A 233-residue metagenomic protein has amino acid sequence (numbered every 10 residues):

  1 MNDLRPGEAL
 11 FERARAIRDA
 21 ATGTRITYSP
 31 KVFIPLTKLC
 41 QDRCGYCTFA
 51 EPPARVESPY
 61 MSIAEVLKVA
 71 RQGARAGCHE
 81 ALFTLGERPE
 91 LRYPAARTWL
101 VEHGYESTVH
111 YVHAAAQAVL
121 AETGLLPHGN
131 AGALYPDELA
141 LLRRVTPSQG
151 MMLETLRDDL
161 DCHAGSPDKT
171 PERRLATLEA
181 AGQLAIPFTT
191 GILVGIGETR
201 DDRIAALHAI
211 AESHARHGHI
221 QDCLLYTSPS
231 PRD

Functional and structural regions predicted by a protein language model:
M1, K31, L193-G195, S228: Short linear capping/connector segments at secondary-structure termini
N2-Y60, A64-E65, R75-E80: N-terminal [4Fe-4S]-dependent radical SAM core
E51-E212: Conserved Radical SAM active-site core
A215: Catalytic donor/gating beta->alpha subdomain of glycosyltransferases that bind UDP-sugars
H219-I220: Flexible, glycine/charged-enriched surface loops at secondary-structure junctions
Y226-D233: Conserved small/polar residues in nucleotide/adenosyl-binding loops
